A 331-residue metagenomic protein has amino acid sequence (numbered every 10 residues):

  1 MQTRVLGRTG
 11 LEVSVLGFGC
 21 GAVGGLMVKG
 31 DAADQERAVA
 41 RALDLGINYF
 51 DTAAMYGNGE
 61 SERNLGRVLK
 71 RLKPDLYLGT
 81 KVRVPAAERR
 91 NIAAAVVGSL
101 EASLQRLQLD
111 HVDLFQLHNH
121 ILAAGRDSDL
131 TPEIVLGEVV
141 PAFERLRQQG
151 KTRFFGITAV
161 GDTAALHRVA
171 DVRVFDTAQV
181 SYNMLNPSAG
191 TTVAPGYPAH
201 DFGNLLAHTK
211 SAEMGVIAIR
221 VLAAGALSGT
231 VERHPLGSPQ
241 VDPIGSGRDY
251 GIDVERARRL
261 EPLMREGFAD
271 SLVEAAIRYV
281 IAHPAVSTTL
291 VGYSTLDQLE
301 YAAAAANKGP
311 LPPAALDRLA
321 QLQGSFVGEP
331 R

Functional and structural regions predicted by a protein language model:
M1-L76: N-terminal binding-site loop/beta-alpha segment at the start of enzyme catalytic domains that lines or forms
L6, F18, F50, L65 (+8 more regions): Conserved, mostly hydrophobic/aromatic
R8-G10, G66-L76, L104-D110, V169-R173 (+1 more regions): Acidic (Asp/Glu)-rich catalytic clusters
G21-A33, V82-A94, S128: Active-site mouth loops of central-metabolism enzymes
K29-A42, N91-R106, G161-V169, A276: Short, acidic/polar
R63-T80, L136-Q149: Alpha-helix-loop-beta-strand connector modules within alpha/beta enzyme cores
L104-D129: Active-site groove signature of glycoside hydrolases
H120-P330: Beta/alpha (TIM)-barrel catalytic core signal, keyed to glycine-rich beta->alpha loops juxtaposed to Asp/Glu that bind
